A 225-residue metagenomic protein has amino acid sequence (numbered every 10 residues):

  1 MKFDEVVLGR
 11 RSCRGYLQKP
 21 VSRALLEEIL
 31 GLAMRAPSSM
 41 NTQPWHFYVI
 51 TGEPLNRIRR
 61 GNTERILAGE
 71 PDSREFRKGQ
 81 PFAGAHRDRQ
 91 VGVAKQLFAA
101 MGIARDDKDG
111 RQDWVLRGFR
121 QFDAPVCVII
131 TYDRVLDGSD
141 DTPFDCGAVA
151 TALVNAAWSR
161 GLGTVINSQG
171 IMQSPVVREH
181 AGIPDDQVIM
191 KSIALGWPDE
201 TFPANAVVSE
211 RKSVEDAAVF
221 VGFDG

Functional and structural regions predicted by a protein language model:
M1-G225: Acidic, surface-exposed loops and disordered segments
